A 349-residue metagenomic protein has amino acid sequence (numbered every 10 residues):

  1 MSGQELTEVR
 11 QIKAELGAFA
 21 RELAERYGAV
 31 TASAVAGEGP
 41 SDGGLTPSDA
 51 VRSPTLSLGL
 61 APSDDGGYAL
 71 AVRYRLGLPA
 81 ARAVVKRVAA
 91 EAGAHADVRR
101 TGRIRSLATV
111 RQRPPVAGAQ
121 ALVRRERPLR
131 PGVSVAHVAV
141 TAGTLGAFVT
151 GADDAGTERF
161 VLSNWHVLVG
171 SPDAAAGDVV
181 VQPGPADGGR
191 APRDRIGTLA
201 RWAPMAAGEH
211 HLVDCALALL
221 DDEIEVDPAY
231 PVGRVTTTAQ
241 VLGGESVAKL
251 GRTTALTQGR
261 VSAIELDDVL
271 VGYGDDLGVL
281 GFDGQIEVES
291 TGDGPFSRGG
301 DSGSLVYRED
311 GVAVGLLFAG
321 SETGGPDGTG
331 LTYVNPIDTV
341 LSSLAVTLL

Functional and structural regions predicted by a protein language model:
M1-V149: Noncatalytic regulatory segments and standalone regulatory/sensor domains
A34-R52, G151-T157, T291-D293, T323-G330: Intrinsically disordered, low-complexity coil segments
S57-G59, A69-R73, F160-L162, C215-L217 (+4 more regions): Ordered hydrophobic segments in well-structured contexts
L76-A83, G188-R193, E225-D227, G294-R298: Short, surface-exposed beta-strand/loop "edge" segments at domain boundaries and coil↔beta transitions
R124-G284, E289-S290, Y307-E309, F318: Serine endopeptidase catalytic core focused on the charge-relay Asp
G233, R298-S302: Short, small/polar residue-rich loop motifs at catalytic or cofactor-binding pockets
E287-V288, F296, Y307-L349: C-terminal subregion of chymotrypsin/trypsin-like serine protease catalytic domains
